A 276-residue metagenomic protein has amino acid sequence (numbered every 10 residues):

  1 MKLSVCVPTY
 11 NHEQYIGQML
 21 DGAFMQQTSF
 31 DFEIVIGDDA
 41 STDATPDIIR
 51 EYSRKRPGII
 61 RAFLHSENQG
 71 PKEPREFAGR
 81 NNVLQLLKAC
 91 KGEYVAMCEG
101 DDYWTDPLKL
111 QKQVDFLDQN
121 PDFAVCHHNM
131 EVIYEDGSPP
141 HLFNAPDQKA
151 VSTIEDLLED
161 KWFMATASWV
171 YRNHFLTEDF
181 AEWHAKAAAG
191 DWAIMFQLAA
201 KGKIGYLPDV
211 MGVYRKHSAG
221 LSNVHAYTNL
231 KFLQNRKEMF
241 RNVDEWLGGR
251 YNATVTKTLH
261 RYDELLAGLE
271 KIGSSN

Functional and structural regions predicted by a protein language model:
K2-S4, E33, A193: Cell-envelope/extracellular polymer assembly enzymes that use nucleotide-activated donors
N11, A23, D39-A40: Conserved short acidic donor-positioning loop in nucleotide-sugar-dependent glycosyltransferases
D21-D31: Short, acidic, metal-binding catalytic loop of nucleotide-sugar glycosyltransferases
D38-D47, E67-Q69, E99: A conserved acidic beta->alpha catalytic loop
S66-C90, K112: Glycine-rich, basic loop-to-helix element that forms the pyrophosphate-binding segment of sugar-nucleotide handling
K88, H128, P146-F232, R236: Conserved nucleotide-sugar donor-binding catalytic segment
V95: Short aromatic/hydrophobic "clamp" motif used to bind/position activated sugar donors
P107-H141: Conserved donor NDP-sugar-binding/catalytic core segment of glycosyltransferases
